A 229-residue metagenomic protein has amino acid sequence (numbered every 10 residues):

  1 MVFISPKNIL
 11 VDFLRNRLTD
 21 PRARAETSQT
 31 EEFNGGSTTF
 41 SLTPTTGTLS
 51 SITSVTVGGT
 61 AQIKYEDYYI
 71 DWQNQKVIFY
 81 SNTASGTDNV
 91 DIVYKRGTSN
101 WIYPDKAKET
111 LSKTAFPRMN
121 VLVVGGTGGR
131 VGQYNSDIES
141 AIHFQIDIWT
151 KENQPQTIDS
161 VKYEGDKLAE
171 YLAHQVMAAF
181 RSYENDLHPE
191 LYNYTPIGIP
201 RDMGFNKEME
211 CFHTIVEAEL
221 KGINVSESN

Functional and structural regions predicted by a protein language model:
M1-T27, S41-S50, T56-I78, V93-N135 (+2 more regions): Small/polar-rich, solvent-exposed N-terminal microdomains that initiate assembly or binding
D20-A25, R96, V131-A141, W149-N185 (+1 more regions): Extracellular/virion structural assembly segments
R24-G36: Solvent-exposed, flexible loop/coil segments flanking beta-strands in beta-rich domains
D67, N74-Q75, S160, D166 (+1 more regions): Intrinsic-disorder/low-complexity loop/linker signature
N82-G86: Surface-exposed, short loops/turns at beta-strand junctions within beta-sandwich domains
T87-I92: Short, well-structured beta-strand segments within conserved domains
T114-N120, E170-V225: Acidic-leaning, charged glycine-interspersed low-complexity segments
S136-P155, M209-N224: Oligomerization/assembly interface segments of phage tail-like spikes and tubes
